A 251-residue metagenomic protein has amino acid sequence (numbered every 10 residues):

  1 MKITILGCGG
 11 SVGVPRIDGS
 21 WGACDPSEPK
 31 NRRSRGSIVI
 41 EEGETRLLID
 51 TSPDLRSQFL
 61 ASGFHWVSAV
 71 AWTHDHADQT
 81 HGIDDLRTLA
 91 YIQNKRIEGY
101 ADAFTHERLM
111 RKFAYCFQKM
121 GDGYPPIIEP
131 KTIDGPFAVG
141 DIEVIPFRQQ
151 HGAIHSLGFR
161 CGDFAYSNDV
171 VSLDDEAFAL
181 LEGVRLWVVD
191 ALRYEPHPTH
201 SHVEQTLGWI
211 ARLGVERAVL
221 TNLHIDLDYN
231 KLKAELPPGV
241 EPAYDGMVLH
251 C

Functional and structural regions predicted by a protein language model:
M1-A61, S156-N168, L186: Conserved beta-strand hairpin/beta-sheet module of binuclear metal-dependent hydrolase folds, prominently
P29-R32, D50-S52, I127-E129, P146-Q149 (+2 more regions): Short gly/ser/thr-rich secondary-structure transition/capping motifs
I40, G135-D141, F159, L249: Short acidic-hydrophobic surface loop/beta-edge motif
E44-A101, V184-R185: Active-site metal-binding motif and surrounding structural segment of the metallo-beta-lactamase
L48-S52, S68-H76, A101-D102, F164-V170 (+3 more regions): Active-site neighborhood of phospho(di)ester-bond hydrolases with catalytic His/Asp-centered motifs
S52-L55, Q149-A153, G162, V170-L173 (+1 more regions): Short beta->alpha connector loops
D102-H155: Metallo-beta-lactamase
S172-C251: Cap/insert and terminal regions of metallo-dependent hydrolase folds
